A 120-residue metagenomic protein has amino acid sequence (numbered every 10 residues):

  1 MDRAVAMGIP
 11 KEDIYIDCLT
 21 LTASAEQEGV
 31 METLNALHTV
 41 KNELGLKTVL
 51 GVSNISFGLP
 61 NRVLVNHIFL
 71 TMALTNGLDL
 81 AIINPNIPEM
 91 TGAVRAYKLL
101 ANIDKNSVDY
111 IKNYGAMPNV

Functional and structural regions predicted by a protein language model:
M1-P118: Catalytic alpha/beta core domains of metabolic enzymes, predominantly
